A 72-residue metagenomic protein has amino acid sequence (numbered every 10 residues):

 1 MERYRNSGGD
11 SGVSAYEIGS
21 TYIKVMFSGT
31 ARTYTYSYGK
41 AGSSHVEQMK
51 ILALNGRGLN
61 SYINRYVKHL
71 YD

Functional and structural regions predicted by a protein language model:
M1-D72: A charge-rich, low-complexity, intrinsically flexible signal that marks solvent-exposed coils, linkers, repeats
